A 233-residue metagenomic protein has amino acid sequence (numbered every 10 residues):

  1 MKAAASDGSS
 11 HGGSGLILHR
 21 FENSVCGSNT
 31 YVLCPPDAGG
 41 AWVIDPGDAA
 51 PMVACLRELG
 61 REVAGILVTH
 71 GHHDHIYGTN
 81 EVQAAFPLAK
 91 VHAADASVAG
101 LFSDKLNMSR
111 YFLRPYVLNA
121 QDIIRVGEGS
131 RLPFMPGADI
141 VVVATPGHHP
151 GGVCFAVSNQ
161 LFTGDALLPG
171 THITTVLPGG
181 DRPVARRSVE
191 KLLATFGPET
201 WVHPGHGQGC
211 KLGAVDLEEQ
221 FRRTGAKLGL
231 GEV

Functional and structural regions predicted by a protein language model:
K2-S10: Blade/loop signatures of beta-propeller domains
H11-L59, C154-G164: Conserved beta-strand hairpin/beta-sheet module of binuclear metal-dependent hydrolase folds, prominently
I17, N29, E128-S130, G151-V153 (+1 more regions): Residue-level marker for the onset of beta-strands and adjacent loop->beta junctions in well-ordered domains
F21-E22, F86, D122-I123, A144-P146: Short Gly/Pro-enriched turn/cap motifs at secondary-structure boundaries
Y31, A54, F102-K105, F155 (+1 more regions): Short, well-ordered secondary-structure micro-motifs
A41, D48-A138, Q220-L228: Active-site HxH/HxHxD metal-binding segment of metal-dependent hydrolases
V43-I44, A64-H72, K90-A94, A144-G147 (+2 more regions): Active-site neighborhood of phospho(di)ester-bond hydrolases with catalytic His/Asp-centered motifs
M108, A138-E232: Metallo-beta-lactamase
